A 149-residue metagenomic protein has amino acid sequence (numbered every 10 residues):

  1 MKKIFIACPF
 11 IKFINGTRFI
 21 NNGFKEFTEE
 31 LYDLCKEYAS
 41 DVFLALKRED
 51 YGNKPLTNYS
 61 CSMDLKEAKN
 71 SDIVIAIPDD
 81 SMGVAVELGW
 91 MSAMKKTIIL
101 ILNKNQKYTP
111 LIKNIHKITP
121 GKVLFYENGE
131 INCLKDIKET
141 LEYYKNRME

Functional and structural regions predicted by a protein language model:
M1-E149: Conserved catalytic or regulatory cores that recognize and/or transform ribose-phosphate-containing ligands
